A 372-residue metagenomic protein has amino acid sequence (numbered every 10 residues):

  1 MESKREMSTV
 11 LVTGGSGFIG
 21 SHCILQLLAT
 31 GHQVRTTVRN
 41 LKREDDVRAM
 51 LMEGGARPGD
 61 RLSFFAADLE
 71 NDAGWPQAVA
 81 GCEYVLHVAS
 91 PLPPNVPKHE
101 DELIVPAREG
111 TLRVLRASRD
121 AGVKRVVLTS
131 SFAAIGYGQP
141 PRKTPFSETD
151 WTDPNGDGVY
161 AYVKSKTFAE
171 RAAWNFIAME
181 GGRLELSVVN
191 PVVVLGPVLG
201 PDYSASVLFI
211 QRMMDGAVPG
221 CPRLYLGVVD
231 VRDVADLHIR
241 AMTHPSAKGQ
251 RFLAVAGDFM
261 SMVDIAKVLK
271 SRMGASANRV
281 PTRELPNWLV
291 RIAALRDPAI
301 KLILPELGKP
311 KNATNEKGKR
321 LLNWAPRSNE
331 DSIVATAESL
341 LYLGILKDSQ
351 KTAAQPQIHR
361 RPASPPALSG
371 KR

Functional and structural regions predicted by a protein language model:
S8-H32, T37: N-terminal Rossmann NAD(P)H-binding glycine-rich loop of SDR-like oxidoreductase domains
L41-K42, M52-E109: NAD(P)H-binding glycine-rich loop region in Rossmannoid oxidoreductase-like domains and their noncatalytic homologs
H87, P91, N95-Y162: Conserved Rossmann-fold NAD(P)-dependent oxidoreductase catalytic core, especially the SDR/UDP-sugar
V96-P97, D153-G158, G200-P201, V207-V229 (+2 more regions): A conserved pocket-lining segment of Rossmann-fold NAD(P)-dependent short-chain dehydrogenase/reductase
D157-L186: Active-site Tyr-X1-5-Lys
E180-L184, G196-L208, A241-F252, S276: Glycine/proline-rich active-site loop of Rossmann-fold NAD(P)-dependent oxidoreductases
L237-L302, R320, N329-R372: Mid/C-terminal beta-alpha module of Rossmann-like enzyme folds, strongest in SDR-family dehydrogenases/epimerases
